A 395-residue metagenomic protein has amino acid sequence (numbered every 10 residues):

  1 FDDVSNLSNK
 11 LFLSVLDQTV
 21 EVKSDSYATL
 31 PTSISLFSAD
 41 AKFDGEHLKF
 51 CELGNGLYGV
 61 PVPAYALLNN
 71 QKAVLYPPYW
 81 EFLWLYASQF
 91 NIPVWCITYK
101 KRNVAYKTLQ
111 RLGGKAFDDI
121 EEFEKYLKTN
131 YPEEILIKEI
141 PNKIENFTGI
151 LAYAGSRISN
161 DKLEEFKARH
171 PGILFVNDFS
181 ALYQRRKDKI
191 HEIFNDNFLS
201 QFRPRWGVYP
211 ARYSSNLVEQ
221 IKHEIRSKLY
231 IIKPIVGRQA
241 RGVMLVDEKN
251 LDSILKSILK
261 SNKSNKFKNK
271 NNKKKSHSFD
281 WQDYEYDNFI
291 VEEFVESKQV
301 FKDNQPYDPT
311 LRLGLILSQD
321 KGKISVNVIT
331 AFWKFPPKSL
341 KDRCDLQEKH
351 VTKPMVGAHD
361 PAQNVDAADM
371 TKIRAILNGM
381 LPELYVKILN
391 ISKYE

Functional and structural regions predicted by a protein language model:
F1-E21: Low-complexity, highly charged intrinsically disordered N-terminal segments that act as targeting/localization
Y27-G59, G314-W333, L346-E395: Conserved metal-phosphate-binding beta-hairpin within the catalytic cores of diverse ATP-dependent phosphoryl-transfer
T29-T32, I235, K302-P306: Short Gly/Pro-enriched turn/cap motifs at secondary-structure boundaries
P31, D40-G45, G54-L57, T98-K101 (+7 more regions): Short, flexible loop/turn elements at secondary-structure junctions
L36, K42-L48, I225, L245-V356: Phosphate-binding site of ATP-dependent enzymes
Y58-P61, S159-K162, A240-G242, I254 (+2 more regions): Short helix/loop capping segments that flank catalytic or ligand/cofactor-binding pockets
Y65-L68, P78-Y86, T98-E224: Conserved N-proximal alpha/beta basic substrate-recognition cap immediately N-terminal to, or forming the N-lobe
K143-F147, F166-P171, V176-S297: Active-site nucleotide/adenylate-binding loops and adjacent lid/helix of ATP-dependent enzymes
